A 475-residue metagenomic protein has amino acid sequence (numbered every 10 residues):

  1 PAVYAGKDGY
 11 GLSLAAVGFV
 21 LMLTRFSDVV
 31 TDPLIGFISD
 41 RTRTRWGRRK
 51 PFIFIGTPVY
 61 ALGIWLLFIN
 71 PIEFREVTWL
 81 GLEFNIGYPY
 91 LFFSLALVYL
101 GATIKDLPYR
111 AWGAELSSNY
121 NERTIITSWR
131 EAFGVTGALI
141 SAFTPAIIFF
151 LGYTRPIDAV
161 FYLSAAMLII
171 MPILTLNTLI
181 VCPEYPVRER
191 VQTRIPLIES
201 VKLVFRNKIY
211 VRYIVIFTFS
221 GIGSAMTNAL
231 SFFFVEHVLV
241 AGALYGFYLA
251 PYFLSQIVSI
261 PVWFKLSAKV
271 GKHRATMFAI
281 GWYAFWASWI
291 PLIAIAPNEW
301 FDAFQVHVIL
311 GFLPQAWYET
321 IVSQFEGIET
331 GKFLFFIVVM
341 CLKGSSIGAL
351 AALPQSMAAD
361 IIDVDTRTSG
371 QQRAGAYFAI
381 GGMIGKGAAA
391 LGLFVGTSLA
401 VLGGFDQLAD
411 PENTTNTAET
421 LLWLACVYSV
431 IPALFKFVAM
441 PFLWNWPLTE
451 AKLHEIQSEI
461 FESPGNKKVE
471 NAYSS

Functional and structural regions predicted by a protein language model:
P1-S475: Membrane-embedded alpha-helical bundles of multi-pass transporters/translocases, especially carrier/permease families
